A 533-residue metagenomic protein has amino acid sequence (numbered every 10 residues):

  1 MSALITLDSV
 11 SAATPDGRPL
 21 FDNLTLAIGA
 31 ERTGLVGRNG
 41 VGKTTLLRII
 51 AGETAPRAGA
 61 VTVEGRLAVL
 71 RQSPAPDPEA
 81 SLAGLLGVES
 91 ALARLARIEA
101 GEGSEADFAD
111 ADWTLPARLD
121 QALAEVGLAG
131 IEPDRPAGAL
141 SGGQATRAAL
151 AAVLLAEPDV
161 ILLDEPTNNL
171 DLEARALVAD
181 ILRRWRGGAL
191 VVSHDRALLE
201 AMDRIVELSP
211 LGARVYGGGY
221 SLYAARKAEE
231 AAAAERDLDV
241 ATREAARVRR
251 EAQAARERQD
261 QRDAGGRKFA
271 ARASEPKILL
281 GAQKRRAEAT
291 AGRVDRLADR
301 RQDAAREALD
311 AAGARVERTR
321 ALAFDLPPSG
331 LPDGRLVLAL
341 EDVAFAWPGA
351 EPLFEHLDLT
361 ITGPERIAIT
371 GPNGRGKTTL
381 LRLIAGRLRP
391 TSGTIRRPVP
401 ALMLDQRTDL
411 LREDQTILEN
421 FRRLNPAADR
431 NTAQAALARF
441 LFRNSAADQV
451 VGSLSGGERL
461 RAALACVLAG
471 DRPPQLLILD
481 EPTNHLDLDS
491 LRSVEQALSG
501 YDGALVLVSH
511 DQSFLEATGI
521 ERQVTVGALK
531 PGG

Functional and structural regions predicted by a protein language model:
M1-A13, A91-T146, R226-W347: Coupling and communication elements adjacent to P-loop NTPase active sites across diverse families
L7-V10, P19-E31, G59, L340-A344 (+2 more regions): Conserved beta-strand
G29-T33, T44-A106, R204-E207, P364-N431 (+2 more regions): ABC ATPase nucleotide-binding domain signature region
P76-G142, D405-L476, E481: ABC-family P-loop ATPase nucleotide-binding domains
L150, V178, L464, T483: Hydrophobic anchor residue at the start of the ABC signature
E157: Conserved catalytic motifs of ABC-family nucleotide-binding domains
I161-E165, L170, L404, L476-E481 (+1 more regions): Catalytic Walker B motif of ABC-type/P-loop ATPase nucleotide-binding domains
D171-D180, N484-Q496, S513: Conserved D-loop/post-Walker B switch-helix segment of ABC ATPase nucleotide-binding domains
